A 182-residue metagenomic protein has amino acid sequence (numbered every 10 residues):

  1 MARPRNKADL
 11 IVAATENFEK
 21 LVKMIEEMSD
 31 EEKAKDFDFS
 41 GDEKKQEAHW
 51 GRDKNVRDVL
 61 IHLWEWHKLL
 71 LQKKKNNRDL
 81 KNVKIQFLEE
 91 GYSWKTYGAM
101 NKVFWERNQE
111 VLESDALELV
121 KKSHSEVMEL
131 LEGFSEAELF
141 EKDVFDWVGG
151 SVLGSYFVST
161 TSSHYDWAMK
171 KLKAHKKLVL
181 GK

Functional and structural regions predicted by a protein language model:
M1-A13, Q46, K68-L119, K177-K182: Short, helix-capping/interhelical loops that line the mouth of catalytic, cofactor-, or ligand-binding pockets
R5-A8, V12, Q46-W50, K54-R57 (+2 more regions): Short, solvent-exposed segments of well-ordered alpha helices
A14-L21, I25, V56-K74, S93-G98 (+4 more regions): Alpha-helical transition-metal enzyme core signature, strongest for iron centers
T15, E19-D53, N82-G98, K173-A174 (+1 more regions): Short N-terminal secondary-structure initiator segments
K23, D30, K68-Q72, D79 (+3 more regions): A generic secondary-structure boundary signal that marks alpha-helix termini
S29-H49, V103-R107, V111, S125-V158: Acidic interhelical loop/turn segments
Q46, V83-I85, S93-K95, L139-E141 (+2 more regions): Short, intrinsically disordered/low-complexity patches at protein termini and at juxtamembrane boundaries
A137-F140, W167-L178: Long amphipathic alpha-helical segments
